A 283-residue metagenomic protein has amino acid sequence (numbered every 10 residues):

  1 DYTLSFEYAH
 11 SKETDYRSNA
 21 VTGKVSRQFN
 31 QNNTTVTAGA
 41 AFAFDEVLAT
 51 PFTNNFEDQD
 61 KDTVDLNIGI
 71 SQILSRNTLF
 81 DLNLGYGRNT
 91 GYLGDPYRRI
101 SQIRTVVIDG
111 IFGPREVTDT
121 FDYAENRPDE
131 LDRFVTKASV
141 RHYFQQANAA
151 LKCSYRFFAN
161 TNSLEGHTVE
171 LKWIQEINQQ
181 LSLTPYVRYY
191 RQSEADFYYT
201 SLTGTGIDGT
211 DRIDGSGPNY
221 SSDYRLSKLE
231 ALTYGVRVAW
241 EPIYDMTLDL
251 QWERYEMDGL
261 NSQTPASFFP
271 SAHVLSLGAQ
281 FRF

Functional and structural regions predicted by a protein language model:
D1, G23-R27, I68-Q72, A138-H142 (+4 more regions): Residues on the lipid-exposed face of transmembrane beta-strands in outer-membrane beta-barrel proteins
D1-S5, D45-K61, P114-F121, Q146-S154 (+2 more regions): Flexible, solvent-exposed coil segments and beta strand-coil junctions, predominantly the extracellular/periplasmic
Y2-E13, V21-K24, V36-A43, A149-A159 (+1 more regions): Transmembrane beta-strand segments that form the barrel wall of outer-membrane beta-barrel proteins
Y2-F6, Q31-V36, N77-L82, A147-L151 (+3 more regions): Repeated loop/turn-to-beta-strand initiation elements of outer-membrane beta-barrel proteins
E7-S11, T22-K24, A49-E57, D65-N67 (+4 more regions): Extracellular loop and loop/strand-boundary signature of outer-membrane beta-barrel proteins
F42-V107, I111, Y123-E125: Solenoidal tandem-repeat scaffolds enriched in leucines and small polar residues
N83, G87-R141, A159-T168, I174 (+1 more regions): Outer membrane beta-barrel transmembrane domains
